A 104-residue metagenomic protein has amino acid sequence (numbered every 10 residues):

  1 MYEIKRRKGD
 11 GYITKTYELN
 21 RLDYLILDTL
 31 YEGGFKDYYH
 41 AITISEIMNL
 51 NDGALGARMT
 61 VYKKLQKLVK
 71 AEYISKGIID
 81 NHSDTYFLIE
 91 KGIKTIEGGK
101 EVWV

Functional and structural regions predicted by a protein language model:
Y2-G33: Short alpha-helical segments that sit at the start of domains
D28-F35, N49, K100: Short, locally clustered residues in the helix-turn-helix/winged-helix DNA-binding domain
K36-L50: Short acidic, hydrophobic short linear motifs in intrinsically disordered regions
A54-K70, S83: Short amphipathic alpha-helical interaction segments
V69-I79: A short, conserved structural fragment
N81-L88: Minor-groove-contacting beta-hairpin "wing" of winged helix-turn-helix DNA-binding domains
E90-V104: Short, amphipathic alpha-helical interaction segments positioned at domain boundaries
